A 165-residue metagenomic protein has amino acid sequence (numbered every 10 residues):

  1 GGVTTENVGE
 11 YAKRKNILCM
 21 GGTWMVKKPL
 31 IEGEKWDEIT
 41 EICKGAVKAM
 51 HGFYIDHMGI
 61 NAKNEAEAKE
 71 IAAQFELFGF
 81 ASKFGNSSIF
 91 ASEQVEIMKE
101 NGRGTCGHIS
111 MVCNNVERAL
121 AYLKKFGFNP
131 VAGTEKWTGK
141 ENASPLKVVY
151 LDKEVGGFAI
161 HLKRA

Functional and structural regions predicted by a protein language model:
G1-N7, N16-I39: Glycine-rich phosphate-binding active-site loops on the catalytic face of alpha/beta enzymes
Y11, A46: Conserved, mostly hydrophobic/aromatic
M25, T40, G85, A91-K99 (+1 more regions): Vicinal oxygen chelate
I39, C43, A68, V116: Aromatic/hydrophobic pocket-lining residues that form the small-molecule binding cavity in soluble enzyme cores
K48-A72, G104-M111, A165: N-terminal beta-strand motif that seeds the catalytic metal site of vicinal oxygen chelate
N64-G79, A119-G127: Amphipathic alpha-helical segments
T105-W137: Mid-chain, well-packed structural core segment of small domains
